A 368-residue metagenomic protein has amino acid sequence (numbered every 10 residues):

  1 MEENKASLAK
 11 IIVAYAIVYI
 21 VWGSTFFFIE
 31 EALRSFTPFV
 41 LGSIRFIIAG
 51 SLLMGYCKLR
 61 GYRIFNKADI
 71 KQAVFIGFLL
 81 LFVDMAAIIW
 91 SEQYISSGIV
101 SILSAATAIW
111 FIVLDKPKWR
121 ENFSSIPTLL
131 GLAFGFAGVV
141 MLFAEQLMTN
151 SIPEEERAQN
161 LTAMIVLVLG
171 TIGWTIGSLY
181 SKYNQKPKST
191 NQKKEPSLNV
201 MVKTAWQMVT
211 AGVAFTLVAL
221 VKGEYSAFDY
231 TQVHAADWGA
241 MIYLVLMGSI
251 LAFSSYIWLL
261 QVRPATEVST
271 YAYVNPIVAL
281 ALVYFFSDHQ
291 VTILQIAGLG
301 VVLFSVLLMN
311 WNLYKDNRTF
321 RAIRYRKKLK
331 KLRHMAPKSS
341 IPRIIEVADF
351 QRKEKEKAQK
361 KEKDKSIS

Functional and structural regions predicted by a protein language model:
M1-V40, N150-K194, V213, L217 (+4 more regions): Glycine-/small-residue-enriched transmembrane alpha-helix faces in small-molecule transporters and effluxers
K10-A14, V40-G55, F75, T128-A137 (+3 more regions): Hydrophobic alpha-helical transmembrane segments of multi-pass integral membrane proteins, especially transporters
V21, T25-F26, C57-S104, V140-M141 (+1 more regions): Specific transmembrane alpha-helical segments of multi-pass solute transporters/efflux pumps, especially DMT/EamA
S24-F36, M85-I95, L103, I176-E195 (+3 more regions): Juxtamembrane C-cap of transmembrane helices in multi-pass membrane transport proteins
F27-S35, Q93, F143-Q159, L220-A236 (+2 more regions): Membrane-interface helix termini and inter-helical loops of multi-pass transporters
A32, L41, R45, S91 (+6 more regions): Hydrophobic/aromatic residues within transmembrane alpha-helices of multi-pass small-molecule transporters
L53, A106, S124-L147, Y273 (+2 more regions): Hydrophobic transmembrane alpha-helices of multi-pass small-molecule transport proteins
C57-R63, T107-A133, I277-A297: C-terminal transmembrane-helix exit sites in multi-pass transporters
